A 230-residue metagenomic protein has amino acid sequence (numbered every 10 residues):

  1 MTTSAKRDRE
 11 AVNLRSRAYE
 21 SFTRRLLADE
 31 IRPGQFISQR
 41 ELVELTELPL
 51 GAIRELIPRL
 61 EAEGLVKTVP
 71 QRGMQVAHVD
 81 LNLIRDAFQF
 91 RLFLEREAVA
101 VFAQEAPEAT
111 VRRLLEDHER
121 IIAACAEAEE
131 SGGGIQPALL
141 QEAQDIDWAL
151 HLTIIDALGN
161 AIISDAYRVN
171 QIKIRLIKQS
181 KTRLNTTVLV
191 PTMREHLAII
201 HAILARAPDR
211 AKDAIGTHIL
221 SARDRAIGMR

Functional and structural regions predicted by a protein language model:
M1-Q104, R223, I227-R230: Short linear motifs at protein or domain termini
R9-N13, L176, P191: Secondary-structure junction/capping motif
R15, R91, T110, L114 (+1 more regions): Generic alpha-helical segment signature
Q71, L94, I146, P191-R194: Alpha-helix N-cap/N′ positions at the starts of helices
N82, E108-Q179, M193-A205, R210-L220: Conserved amphipathic alpha-helical segments that form helical-bundle/coiled-coil interaction surfaces
A103-Q104, G159, R183: Short helix-capping/hinge motifs at transmembrane helix termini and TM-loop junctions
L184-V188: Solvent-exposed loop and edge beta-strand segments that line ligand/cofactor-binding and catalytic clefts
